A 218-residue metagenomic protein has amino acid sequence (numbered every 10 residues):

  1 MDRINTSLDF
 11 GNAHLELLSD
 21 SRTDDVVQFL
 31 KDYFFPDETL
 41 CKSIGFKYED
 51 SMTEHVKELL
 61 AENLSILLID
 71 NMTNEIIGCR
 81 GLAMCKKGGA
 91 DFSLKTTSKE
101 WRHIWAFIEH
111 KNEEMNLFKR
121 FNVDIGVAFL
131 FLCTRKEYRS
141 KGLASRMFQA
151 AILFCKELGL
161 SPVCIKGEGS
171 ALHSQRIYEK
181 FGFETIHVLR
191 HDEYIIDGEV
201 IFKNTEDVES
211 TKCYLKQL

Functional and structural regions predicted by a protein language model:
A13-Q28: A short beta-loop-alpha structural element at the N-terminal edge of CoA-dependent acyl/N-acetyltransferase catalytic
L40-S65, D70-I76, G81, I201: Active-site rim helix/loop that mediates acceptor-substrate recognition in acyltransferases
N63-S65, V208-Y214: Short hydrophobic/aromatic beta-strand or adjacent loop that forms the aromatic wall/cage of a ligand/substrate-binding
T73-L132, R190-D207: Conserved acyl-donor/pantetheine-binding loop and adjacent beta-alpha core of acyl/acetyltransferases and related
I125-V127, C155-S170, K180: Conserved GNAT acetyl-CoA-binding A-motif
F131-T134, S140-C155: Conserved acetyl-CoA-binding loop-helix of GNAT-fold acetyltransferases
E179-L189: Conserved acetyl-CoA-binding loop of GNAT-fold acetyltransferases
